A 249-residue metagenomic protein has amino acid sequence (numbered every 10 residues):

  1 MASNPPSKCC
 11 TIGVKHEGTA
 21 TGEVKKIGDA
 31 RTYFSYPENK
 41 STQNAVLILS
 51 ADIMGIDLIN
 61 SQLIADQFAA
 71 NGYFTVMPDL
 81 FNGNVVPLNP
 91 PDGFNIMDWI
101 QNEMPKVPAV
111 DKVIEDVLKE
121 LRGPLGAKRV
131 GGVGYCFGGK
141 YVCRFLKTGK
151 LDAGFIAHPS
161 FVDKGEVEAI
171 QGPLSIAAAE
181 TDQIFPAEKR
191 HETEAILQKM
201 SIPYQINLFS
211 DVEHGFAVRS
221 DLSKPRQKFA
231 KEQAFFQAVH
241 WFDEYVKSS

Functional and structural regions predicted by a protein language model:
M1-S249: N-terminal cap/leader regions of alpha/beta-hydrolase-fold enzymes, predominantly small-molecule hydrolases
